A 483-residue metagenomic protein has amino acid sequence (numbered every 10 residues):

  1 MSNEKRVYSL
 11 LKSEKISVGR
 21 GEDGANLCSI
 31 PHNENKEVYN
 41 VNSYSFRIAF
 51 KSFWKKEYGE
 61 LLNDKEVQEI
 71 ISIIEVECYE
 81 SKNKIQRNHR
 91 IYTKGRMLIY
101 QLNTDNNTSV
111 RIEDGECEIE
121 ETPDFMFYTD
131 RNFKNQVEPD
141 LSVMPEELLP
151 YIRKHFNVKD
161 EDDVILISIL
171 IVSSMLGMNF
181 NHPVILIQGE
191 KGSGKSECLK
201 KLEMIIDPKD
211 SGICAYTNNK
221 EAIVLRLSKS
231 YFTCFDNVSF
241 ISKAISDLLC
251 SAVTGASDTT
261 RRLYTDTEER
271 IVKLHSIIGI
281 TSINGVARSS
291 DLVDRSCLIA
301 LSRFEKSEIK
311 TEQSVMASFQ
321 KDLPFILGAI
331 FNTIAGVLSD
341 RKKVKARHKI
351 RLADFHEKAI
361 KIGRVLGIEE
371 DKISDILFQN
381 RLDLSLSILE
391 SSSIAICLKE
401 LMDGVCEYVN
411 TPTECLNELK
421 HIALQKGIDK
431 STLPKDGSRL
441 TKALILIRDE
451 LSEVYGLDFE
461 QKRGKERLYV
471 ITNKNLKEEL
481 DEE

Functional and structural regions predicted by a protein language model:
M1-E4, E14-E37, N42-F53, I241 (+1 more regions): DNA transaction DNA-binding modules
M1-S142, L225, G328, N332 (+4 more regions): N-terminal nucleic-acid engagement/recognition segments and initiation subdomains in replication, restriction
H32-N35, E116-K229, A359: P-loop NTPase catalytic core of nucleic-acid-dependent motor ATPases
H182, D210, K229-Y231, L274-I277 (+1 more regions): Short glycine-/polar-rich loops that comprise or flank the Walker A/P-loop and associated switch/sensor motifs
D207, S246-R270: Conserved catalytic/switch belt of AAA+ P-loop NTPases
I223-R226, R262-I280: AAA+/SF3 P-loop NTPase mechanochemical coupling elements
F232-V253, G285-D294: Conserved AAA+/SF3 P-loop NTPase catalytic/coupling segment centered on the Walker-B
R288-K306: A short helix-turn-beta junction within AAA+ P-loop NTPase domains corresponding to the substrate/partner-engaging
